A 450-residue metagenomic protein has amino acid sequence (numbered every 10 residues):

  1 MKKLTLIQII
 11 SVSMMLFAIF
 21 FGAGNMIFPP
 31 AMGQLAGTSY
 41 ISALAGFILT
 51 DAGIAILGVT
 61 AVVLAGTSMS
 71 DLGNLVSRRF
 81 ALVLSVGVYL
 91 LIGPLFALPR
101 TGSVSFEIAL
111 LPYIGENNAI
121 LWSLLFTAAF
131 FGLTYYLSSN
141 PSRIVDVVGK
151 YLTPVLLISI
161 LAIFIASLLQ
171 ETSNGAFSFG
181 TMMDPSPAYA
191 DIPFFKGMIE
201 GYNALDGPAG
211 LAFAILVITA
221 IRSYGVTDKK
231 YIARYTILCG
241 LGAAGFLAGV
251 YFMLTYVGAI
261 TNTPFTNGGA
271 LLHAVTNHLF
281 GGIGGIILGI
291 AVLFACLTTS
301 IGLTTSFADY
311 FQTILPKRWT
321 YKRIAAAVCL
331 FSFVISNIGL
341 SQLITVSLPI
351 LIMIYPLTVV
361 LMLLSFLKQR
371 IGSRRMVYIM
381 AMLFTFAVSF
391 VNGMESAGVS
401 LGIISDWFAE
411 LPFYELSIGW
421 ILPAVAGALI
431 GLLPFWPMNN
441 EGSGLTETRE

Functional and structural regions predicted by a protein language model:
S11-F21, A166-S173, D184-L254, G284-C296 (+2 more regions): Hydrophobic, membrane-embedded alpha-helices of multi-pass small-molecule transporters
G53, L57, V155-S167, Y235-T261 (+2 more regions): Selective recognition of specific alpha-helical transmembrane segments in multi-pass small-molecule
L64-L72, A129-L152, S223-V226, F333-T345 (+1 more regions): Membrane-water interface regions at transmembrane-helix termini and the short interhelical loops of multi-pass membrane
M69-N74, G249-L297, T313, P349: TM-loop-TM module centered on a large, flexible mid-protein loop between adjacent transmembrane helices in multi-pass
P94, L98, L157-Y189, G207 (+3 more regions): Hydrophobic alpha-helical segments and their helix-loop junctions in multi-pass secondary transporters
A97-S103, G285-P316: Membrane-helix boundary/coupling elements in multi-pass transport proteins
S138-S167, S347-V359, Y378-V388: Membrane-interface loop-to-helix entry segments
R374-E450: A generic transmembrane alpha-helix motif of multi-pass inner-membrane proteins
